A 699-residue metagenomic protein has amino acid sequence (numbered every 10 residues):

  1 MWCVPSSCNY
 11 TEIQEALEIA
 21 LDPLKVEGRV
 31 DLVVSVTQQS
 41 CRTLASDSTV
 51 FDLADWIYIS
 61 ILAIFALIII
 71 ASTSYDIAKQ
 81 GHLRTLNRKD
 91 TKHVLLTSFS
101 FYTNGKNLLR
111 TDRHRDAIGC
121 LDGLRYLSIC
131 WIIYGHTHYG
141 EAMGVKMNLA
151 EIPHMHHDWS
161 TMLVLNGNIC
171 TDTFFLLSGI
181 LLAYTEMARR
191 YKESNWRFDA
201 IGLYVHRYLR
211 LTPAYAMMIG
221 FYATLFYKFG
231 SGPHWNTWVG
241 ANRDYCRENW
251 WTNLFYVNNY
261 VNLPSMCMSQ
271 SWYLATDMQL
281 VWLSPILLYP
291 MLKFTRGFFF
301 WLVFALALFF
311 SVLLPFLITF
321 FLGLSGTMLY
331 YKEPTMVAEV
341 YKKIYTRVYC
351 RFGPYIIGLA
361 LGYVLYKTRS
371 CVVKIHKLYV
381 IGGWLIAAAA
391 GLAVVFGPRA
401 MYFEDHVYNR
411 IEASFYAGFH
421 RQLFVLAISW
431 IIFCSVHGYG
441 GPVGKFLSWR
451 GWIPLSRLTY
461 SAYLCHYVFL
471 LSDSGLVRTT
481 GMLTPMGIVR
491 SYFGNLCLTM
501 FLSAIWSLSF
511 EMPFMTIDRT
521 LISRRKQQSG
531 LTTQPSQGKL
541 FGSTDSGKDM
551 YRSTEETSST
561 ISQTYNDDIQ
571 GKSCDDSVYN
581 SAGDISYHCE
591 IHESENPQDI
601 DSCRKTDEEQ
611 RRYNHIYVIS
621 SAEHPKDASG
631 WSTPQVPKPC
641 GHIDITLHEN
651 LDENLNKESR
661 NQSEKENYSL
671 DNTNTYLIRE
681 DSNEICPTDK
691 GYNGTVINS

Functional and structural regions predicted by a protein language model:
M1-G123, S128, G135-T171, F175 (+26 more regions): Exoplasmic/lumenal regions adjacent to the first transmembrane segment of eukaryotic integral membrane proteins across
T11-Q14, A142-M143, Y184-E186, A214-G220 (+11 more regions): Intrinsically disordered, low-complexity regions enriched in proline, serine, glycine and charged residues
L67-I70, S74, C130, A216 (+11 more regions): Generic alpha-helical transmembrane segments of integral inner-membrane proteins, especially permease/transport modules
A71-Y126, Y184-P213, L280-L308, A360-A389 (+2 more regions): Helix-loop boundary elements of multi-pass alpha-helical membrane proteins
D116-H154, T161-A183, R210-F229, F255-N258 (+6 more regions): Kinked, hydrophobic transmembrane alpha-helices enriched for aromatic residues and small/kink-inducing positions
D122, L165, T171-D172, L176 (+9 more regions): Hydrophobic alpha-helical transmembrane segments of integral membrane proteins, especially multi-pass transporters
E248-A275, W282-V425, G487, C497: Aromatic-enriched alpha-helical transmembrane segments of multi-pass intramembrane proteins
R347-L361, I381-M512, L531-S536, S543: Alpha-helical transmembrane segments of multi-pass integral membrane proteins
